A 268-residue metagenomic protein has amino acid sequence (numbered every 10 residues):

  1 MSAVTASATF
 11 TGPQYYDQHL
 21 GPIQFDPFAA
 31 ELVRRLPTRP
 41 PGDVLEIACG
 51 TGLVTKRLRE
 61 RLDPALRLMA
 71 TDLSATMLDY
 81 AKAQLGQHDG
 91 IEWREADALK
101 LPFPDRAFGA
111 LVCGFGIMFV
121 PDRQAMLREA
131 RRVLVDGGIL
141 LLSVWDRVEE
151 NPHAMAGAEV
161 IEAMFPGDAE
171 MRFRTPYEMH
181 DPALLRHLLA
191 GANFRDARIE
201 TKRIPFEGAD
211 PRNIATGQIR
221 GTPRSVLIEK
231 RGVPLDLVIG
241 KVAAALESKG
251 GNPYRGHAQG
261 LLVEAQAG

Functional and structural regions predicted by a protein language model:
T5-A6, P13, T51-L53, F173 (+1 more regions): Conserved Class I S-adenosyl-L-methionine
F10-I23: Class I SAM-dependent methyltransferase Rossmann-like catalytic core, especially the SAM/SAH-binding loop
P22-G42, R57: Conserved alpha-helix/loop element of class I SAM-dependent methyltransferases that forms part of the SAM/SAH-binding
D43-L101, A125: Class I SAM-dependent methyltransferase SAM/SAH-binding core
L99-L111: A short acidic, Gly/Pro-enriched loop at the edge of an enzyme's catalytic core that lines a small-molecule cofactor
G109-R123, D146: A short SAM/SAH-binding and catalytic strip from SAM-dependent methyltransferases
Q124-I139: A short glycine-rich, Lys/Arg-flanked "PGG" loop and its adjoining helix->strand segment in the class I
I139-G167: Conserved class I S-adenosyl-L-methionine
